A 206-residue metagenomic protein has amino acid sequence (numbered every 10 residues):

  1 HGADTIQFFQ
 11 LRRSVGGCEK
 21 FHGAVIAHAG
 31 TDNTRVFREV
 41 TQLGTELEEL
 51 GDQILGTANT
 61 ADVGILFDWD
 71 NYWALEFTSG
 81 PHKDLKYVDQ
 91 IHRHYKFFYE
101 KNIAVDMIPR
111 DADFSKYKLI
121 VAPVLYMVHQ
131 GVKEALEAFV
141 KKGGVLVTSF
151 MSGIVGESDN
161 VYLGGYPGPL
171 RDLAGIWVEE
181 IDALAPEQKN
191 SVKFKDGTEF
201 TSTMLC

Functional and structural regions predicted by a protein language model:
H1-C206: Carbohydrate-binding surfaces of carbohydrate-active enzymes
